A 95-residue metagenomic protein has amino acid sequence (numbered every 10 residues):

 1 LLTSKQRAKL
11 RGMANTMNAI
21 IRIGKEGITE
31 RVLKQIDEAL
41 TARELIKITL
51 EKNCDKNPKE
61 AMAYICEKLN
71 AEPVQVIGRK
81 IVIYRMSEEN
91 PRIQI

Functional and structural regions predicted by a protein language model:
L1-I95: Positively charged, polar, low-complexity stretches
